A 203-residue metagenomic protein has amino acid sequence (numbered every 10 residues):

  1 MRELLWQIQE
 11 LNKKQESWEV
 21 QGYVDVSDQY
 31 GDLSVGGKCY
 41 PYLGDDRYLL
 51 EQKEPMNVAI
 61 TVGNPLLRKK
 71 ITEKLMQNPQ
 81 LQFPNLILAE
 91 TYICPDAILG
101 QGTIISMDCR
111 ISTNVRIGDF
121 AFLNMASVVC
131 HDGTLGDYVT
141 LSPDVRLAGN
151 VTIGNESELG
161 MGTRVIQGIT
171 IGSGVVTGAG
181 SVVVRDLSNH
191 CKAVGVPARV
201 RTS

Functional and structural regions predicted by a protein language model:
M1-I8: Glycine-rich adenosine-cofactor-binding loop
W6, E73, S181: Active-site phosphate/pyrophosphate- and oxyanion-stabilizing loops and adjacent acidic/basic residues in soluble
E10-E16, N78: Alpha-helix termini
K14-S34: NAD(P)-binding Rossmann-fold cofactor-contacting core
V20-Q21, P55-V58, S173: Short active-site oxyanion
D28-Y92: Phosphate-bearing ligand-interacting subdomains that bind or position ATP/ADP/UDP/GDP/NAD(P) or nucleotide-linked
N85-V194, A198-R201: Structural signal for interior beta-strand "rungs" in well-ordered beta-sheet cores of soluble enzyme domains
